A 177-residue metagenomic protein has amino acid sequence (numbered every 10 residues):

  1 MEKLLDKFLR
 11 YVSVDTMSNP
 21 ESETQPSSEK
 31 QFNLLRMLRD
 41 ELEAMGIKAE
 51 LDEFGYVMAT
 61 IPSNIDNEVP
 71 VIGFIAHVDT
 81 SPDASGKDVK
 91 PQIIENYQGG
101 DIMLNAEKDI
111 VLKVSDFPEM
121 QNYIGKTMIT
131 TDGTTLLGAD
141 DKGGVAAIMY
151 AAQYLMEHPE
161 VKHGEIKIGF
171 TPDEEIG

Functional and structural regions predicted by a protein language model:
E2, E29-N33, K142, A146: Soluble non-cytosolic domains of exported or imported proteins
E2-E29, I129-T130: N-terminal capping segment at the start of a domain
L5, L9, R36-R39, V145-Q153: Predominant activation on well-ordered alpha-helical scaffold segments within soluble catalytic domains
V14, M45, Y154-H158: Change "in soluble alpha/beta enzymes" to "in soluble alpha/beta proteins
P20-E21, D52, E160-E165: Flexible, glycine/charged-enriched surface loops at secondary-structure junctions
E23-V69, G73-I75, D79, V89-I94: A non-catalytic alpha/beta surface segment that caps or lines the substrate-entry region of metallo-dependent hydrolase
E68-K162, F170: Active-site metal-coordination/substrate-binding segment of hydrolases, especially metallo-dependent peptidases
E174-G177: Short, intrinsically disordered, charge-balanced linker/junction segments flanking boundaries in proteins
